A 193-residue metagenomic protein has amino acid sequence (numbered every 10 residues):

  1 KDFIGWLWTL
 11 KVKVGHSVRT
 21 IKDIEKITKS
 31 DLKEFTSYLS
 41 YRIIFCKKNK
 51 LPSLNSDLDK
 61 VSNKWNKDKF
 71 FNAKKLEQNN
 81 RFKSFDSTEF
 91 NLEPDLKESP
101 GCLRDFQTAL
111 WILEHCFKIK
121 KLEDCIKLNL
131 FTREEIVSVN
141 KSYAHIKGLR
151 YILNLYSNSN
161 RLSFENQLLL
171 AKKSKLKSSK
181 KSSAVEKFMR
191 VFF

Functional and structural regions predicted by a protein language model:
D2-N49, G148: Conserved catalytic core of two-metal-ion nucleotidyltransferases
I43-K64: Long, acidic, intrinsically disordered low-complexity segments
S56, K64-F193: Conserved nucleotidyltransferase catalytic core and NTase-mimicking acidic/glycine-rich helix/loop elements in nucleic
